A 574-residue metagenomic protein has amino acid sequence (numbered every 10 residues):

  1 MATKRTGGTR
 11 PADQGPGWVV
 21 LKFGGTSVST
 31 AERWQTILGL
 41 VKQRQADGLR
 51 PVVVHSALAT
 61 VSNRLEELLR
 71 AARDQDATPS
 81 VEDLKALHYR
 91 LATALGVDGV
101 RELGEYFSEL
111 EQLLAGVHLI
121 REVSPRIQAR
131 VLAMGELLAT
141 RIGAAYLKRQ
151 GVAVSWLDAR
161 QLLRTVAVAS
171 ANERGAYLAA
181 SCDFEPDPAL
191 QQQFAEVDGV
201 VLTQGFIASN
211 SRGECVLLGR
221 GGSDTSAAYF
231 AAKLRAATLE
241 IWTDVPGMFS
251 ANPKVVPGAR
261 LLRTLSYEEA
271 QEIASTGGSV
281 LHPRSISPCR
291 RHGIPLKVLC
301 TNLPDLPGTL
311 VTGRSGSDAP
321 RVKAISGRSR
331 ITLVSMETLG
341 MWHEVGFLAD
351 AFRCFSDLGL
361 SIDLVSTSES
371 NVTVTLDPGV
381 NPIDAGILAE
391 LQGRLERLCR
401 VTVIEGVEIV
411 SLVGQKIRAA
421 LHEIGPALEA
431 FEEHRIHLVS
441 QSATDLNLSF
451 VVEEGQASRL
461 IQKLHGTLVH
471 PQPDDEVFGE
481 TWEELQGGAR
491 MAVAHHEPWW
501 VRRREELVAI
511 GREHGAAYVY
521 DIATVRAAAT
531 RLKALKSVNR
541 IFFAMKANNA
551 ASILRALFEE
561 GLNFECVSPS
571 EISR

Functional and structural regions predicted by a protein language model:
M1-L281, I286, V452-E453, F478-Q486: Nucleotide/pyrophosphate-binding catalytic subdomain
G17-V19, R50-V53, Y89, A153-S155 (+18 more regions): Structural motif
T60, I207-A208, N302, G340 (+7 more regions): Active-site-proximal loop/turn and secondary-structure-junction residues that shape catalytic pockets, frequently
L162-R164, T225, L281, L446 (+2 more regions): Short acidic loop-to-helix transition motifs that present clustered carboxylates
G277-G308: Conserved glycine-bearing catalytic or ligand-binding loops at nucleotide- and phosphate-handling centers of large
P307-R490: A conserved regulatory-domain signal marking ACT and ACT-like small-molecule sensing domains and adjacent regulatory
F478-R574: A charged N-terminal "starter" segment
